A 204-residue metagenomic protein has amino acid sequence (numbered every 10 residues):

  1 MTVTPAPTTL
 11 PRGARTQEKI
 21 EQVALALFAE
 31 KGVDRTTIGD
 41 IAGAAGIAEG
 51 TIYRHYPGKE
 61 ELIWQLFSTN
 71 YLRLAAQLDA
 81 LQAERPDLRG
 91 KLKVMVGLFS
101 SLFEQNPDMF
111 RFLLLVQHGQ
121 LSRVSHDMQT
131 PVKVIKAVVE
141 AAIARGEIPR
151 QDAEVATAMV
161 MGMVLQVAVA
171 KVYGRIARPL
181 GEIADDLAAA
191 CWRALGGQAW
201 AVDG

Functional and structural regions predicted by a protein language model:
M1-K31, R35-A44, E61-W64: Basic, helix-initiating cap at the start of DNA-binding domains
M1-P7, L88, S101, K133-R145 (+3 more regions): C-terminal peripheral helix-coil segments that are non-catalytic and often amphipathic
G13-T16, A153-V160, L165, L180 (+1 more regions): Short amphipathic alpha-helix in the helical subdomain of ABC transporter nucleotide-binding domains
V23-L27, L102, M163: Short amphipathic alpha-helical elements of helix-turn-helix/winged-helix folds
A45-Y56: Short hydrophobic/aromatic patch on the recognition helix
Q65, D79-Q105, A156-V160, W200: Hydrophobic alpha-helical connector segments
L72-A75, Q120-R145, E154-A158, D185: Amphipathic alpha-helical packing segments from all-alpha helical-bundle domains
L102-L121, V167-Y173: Amphipathic alpha-helical segments used for helix-helix packing
